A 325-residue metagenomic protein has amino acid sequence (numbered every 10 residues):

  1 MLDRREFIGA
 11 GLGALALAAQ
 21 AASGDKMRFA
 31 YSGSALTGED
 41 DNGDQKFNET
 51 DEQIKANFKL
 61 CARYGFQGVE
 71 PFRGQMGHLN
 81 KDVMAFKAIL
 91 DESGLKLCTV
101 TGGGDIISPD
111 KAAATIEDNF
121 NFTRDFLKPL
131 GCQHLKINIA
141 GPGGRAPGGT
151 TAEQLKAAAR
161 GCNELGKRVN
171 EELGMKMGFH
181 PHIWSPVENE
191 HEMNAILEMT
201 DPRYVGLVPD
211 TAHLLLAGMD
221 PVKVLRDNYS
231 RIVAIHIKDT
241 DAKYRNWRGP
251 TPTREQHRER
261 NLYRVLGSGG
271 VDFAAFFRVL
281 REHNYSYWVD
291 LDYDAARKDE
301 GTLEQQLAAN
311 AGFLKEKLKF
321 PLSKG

Functional and structural regions predicted by a protein language model:
L2-H134, A152-N163, P202-G206, R260-Y263 (+2 more regions): N-terminal pre-domain/capping segments
S32, C98, I137-N138, S230-D241 (+1 more regions): Non-cysteine beta-strand/loop elements that form the S-adenosyl-L-methionine
Q67, Q133, V233, S286-Y287: Short acidic/polar active-site loop segments enriched in Thr and Asp
G68-V69, N163-G270, P321: Acidic/histidine-rich catalytic cores of soluble enzymes
F72-V83, D105-I116, R145-P147, I183-N189 (+4 more regions): Acidic-and-aromatic substrate-binding clefts and catalytic sites of carbohydrate-active enzymes
P129-G148, L173-H182: Active-site groove signature of glycoside hydrolases
F276-L291: Short glycine/proline-rich, acidic loop/turn segments that cap or connect secondary-structure elements
D290-Q305: A short, acidic, flexible beta-alpha connecting loop/helix-capping segment that sits on the rim of active
